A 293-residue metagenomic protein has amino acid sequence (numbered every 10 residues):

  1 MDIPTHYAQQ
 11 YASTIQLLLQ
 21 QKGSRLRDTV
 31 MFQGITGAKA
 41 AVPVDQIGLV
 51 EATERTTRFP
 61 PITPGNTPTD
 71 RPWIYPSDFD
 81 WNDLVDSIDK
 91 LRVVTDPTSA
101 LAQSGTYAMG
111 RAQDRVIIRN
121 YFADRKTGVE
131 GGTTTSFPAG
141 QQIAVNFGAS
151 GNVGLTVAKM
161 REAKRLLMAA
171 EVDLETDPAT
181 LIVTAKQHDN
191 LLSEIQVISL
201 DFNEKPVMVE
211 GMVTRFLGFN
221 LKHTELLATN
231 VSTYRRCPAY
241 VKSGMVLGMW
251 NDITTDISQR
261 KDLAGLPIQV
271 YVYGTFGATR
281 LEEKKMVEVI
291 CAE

Functional and structural regions predicted by a protein language model:
D2-T29, Q33-T53, P60, T67-Y75 (+6 more regions): Sequence/fold signature of self-assembling virion shell proteins
Q9, S13, T95-S99, A158-R161 (+1 more regions): Generic alpha-helical secondary structure signal
V44, P68-T133, E171-A185, L221 (+1 more regions): Long, contiguous amphipathic alpha-helices that act as assembly "spine/axial" helices in icosahedral shell and virion
P61, I118-F122, V287: Flexible domain-boundary/linker segments
E130-K205: Extended, solvent-exposed, turn-rich assembly/linker loops in the middle of proteins
